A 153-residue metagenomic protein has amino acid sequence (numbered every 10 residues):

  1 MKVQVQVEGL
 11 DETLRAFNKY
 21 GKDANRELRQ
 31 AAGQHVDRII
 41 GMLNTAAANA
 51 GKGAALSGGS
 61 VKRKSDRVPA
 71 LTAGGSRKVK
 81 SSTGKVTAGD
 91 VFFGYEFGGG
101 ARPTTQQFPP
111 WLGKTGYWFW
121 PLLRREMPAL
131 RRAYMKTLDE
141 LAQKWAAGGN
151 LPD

Functional and structural regions predicted by a protein language model:
M1-K78, A101-D153: Short, Lys/Arg-rich flexible segments
S81-T104: Extended Gly/Ser/Thr-rich low-complexity repeat segments, especially those forming or decorating extracellular
